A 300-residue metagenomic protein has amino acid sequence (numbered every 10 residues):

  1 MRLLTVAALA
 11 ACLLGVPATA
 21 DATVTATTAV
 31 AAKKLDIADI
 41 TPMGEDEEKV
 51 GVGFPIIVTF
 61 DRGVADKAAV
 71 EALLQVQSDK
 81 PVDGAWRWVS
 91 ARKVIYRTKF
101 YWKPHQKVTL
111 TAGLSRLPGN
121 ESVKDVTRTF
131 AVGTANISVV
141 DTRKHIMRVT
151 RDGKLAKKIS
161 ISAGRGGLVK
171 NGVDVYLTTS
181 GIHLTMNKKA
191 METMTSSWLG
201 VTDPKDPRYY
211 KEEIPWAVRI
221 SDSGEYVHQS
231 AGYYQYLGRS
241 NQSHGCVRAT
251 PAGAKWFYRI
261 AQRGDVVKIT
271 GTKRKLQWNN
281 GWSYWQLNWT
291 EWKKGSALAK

Functional and structural regions predicted by a protein language model:
R2-L4, A22-T134: Acidic, low-complexity Ser/Thr/Gly/Pro-rich repeat segments typical of extracellular/periplasmic and surface-exposed
L4-A11: Sec-dependent N-terminal signal peptides
L13-T23: C-terminal segment of classical bacterial N-terminal signal peptides
V52, T134, L177-S180, T195-K300: Exported/periplasmic cell-wall-interacting domains
I57, E71-L73, T111, K158 (+4 more regions): Extracytoplasmic/secreted envelope proteins and their assembly/folding machinery, especially bacterial periplasmic
D61-G63, D79, A91, K99-Y101 (+11 more regions): Solvent-exposed coil/turn segments that connect beta secondary-structure elements in extracytoplasmic/periplasmic
S122-Q235: Gly/Pro-biased beta-strand-loop elements
